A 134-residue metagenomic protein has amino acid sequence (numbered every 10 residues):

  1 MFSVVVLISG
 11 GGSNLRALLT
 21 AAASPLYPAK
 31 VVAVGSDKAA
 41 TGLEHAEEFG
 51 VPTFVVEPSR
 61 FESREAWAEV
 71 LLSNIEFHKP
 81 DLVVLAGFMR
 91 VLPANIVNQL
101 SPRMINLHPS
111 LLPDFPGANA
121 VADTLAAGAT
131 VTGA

Functional and structural regions predicted by a protein language model:
M1-A134: One-carbon transfer enzymes
